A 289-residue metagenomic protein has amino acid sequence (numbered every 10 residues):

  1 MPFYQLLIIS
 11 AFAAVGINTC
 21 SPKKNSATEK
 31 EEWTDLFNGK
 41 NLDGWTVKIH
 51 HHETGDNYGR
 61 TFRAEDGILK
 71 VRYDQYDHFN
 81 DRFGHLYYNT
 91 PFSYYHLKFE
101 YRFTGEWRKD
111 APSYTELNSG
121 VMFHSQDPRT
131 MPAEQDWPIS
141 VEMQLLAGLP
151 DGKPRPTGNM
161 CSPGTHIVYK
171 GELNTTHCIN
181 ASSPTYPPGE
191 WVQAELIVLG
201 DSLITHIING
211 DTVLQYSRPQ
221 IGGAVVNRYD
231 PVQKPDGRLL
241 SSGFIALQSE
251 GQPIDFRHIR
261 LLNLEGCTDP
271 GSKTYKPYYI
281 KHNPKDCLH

Functional and structural regions predicted by a protein language model:
M1-E29: Bacterial Sec-dependent N-terminal signal peptides
C20-K273, P277-I280: Carbohydrate-interacting regions of secretory-pathway proteins
K281-H289: Short, disulfide-bonded extracellular cysteine-rich repeat modules
